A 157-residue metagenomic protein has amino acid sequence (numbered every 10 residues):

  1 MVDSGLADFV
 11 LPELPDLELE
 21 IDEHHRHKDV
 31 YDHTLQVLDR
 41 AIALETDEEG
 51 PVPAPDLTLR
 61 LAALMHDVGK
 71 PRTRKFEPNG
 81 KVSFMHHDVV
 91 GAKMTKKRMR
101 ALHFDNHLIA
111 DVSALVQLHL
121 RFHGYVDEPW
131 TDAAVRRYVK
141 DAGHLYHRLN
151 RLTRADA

Functional and structural regions predicted by a protein language model:
V2-E45: Long, charged alpha-helical interface segments
D16-L17, E23, R40-A157: C-terminal subdomains that position terminal phosphate/3'-OH groups for nucleotidyl transfer/ligation, primarily on
